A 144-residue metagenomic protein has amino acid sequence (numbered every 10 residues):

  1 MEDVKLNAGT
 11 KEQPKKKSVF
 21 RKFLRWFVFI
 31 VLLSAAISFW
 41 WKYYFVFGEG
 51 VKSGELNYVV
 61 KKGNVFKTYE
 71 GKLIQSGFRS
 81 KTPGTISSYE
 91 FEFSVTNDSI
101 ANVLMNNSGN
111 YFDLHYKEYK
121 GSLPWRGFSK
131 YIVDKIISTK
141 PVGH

Functional and structural regions predicted by a protein language model:
M1-V19: N-terminal Lys/Arg-rich, disordered targeting/topogenic segments
Q13-P14, E70, W125: Sparse recognition of residues in long alpha-helices and their boundaries
K15-K16, F23, S80-P83: Short, solvent-exposed cationic patches
L24-W40: Hydrophobic membrane-insertion alpha-helices, especially the h-region of bacterial N-terminal signal peptides
I37-G50: Aromatic-capped interface at the extracytoplasmic side of an N-terminal signal-anchor transmembrane helix
V51-E90: Short extracytoplasmic
F78-H144: Beta-strand-rich cores of mature extracytoplasmic or soluble domains
